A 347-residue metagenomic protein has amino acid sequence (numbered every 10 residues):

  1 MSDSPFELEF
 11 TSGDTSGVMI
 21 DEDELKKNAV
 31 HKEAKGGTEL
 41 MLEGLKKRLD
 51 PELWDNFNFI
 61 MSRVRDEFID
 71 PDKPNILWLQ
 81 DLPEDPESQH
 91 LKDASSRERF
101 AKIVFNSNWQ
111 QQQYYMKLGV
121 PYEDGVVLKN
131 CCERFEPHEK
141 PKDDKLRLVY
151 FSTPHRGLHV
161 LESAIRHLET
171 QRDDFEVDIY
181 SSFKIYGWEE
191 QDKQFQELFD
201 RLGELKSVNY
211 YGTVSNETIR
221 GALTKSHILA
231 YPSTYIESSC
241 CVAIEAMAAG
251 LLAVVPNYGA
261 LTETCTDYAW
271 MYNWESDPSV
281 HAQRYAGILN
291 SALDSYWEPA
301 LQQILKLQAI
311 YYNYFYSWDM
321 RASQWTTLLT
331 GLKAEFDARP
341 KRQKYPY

Functional and structural regions predicted by a protein language model:
M1-D66: N-terminal pre-catalytic "stem/leader" segment of glycosyltransferase-like enzymes
K35-L40, S276, V280, W297-P340: A charged, aromatic-enriched C-terminal amphipathic alpha-helix characteristic of glycosyltransferases across folds
F57-E87, A101-F105, V126-L128: Active-site proximal beta-strand in glycosyltransferases
A101-Y115, V120-P137: Donor nucleotide-sugar binding/catalytic pocket of nucleotide-sugar-dependent glycosyltransferases
K140-G157, E162-I165, E169, D178: Conserved donor-binding/catalytic core segment of Leloir-type glycosyltransferases
D192-V214: Nucleotide-activated donor-binding/catalytic signature segment of Leloir-type glycosyltransferases, i.e., the conserved
T224-S238, L251: Acidic donor-binding loop of glycosyltransferase active sites
T262-L293: Change "using UDP/GDP/dTDP sugars" to "using nucleotide sugars
